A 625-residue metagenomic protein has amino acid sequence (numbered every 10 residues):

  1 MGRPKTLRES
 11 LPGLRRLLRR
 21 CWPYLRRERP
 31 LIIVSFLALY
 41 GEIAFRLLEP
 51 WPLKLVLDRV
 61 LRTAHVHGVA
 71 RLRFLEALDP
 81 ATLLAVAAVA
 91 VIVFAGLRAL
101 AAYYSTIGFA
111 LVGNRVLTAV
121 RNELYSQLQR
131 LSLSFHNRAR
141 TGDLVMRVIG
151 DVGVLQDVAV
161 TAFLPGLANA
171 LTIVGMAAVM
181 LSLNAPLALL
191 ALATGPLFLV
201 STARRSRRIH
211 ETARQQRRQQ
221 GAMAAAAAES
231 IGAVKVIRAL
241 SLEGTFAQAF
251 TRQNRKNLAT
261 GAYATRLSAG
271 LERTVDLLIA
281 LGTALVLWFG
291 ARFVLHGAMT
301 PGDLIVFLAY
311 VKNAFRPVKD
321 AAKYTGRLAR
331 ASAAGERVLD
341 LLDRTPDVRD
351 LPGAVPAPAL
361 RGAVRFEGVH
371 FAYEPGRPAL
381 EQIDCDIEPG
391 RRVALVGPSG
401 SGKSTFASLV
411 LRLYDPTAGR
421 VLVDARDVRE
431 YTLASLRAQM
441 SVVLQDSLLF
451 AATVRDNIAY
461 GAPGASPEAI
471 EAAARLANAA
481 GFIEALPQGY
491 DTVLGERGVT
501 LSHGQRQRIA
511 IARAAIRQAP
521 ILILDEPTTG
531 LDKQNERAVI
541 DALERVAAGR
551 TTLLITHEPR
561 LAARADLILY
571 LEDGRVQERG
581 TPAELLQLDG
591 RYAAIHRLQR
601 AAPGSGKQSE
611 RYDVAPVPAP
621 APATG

Functional and structural regions predicted by a protein language model:
T6-L14, L37-G41, F45-L61, H65 (+11 more regions): Juxtamembrane helix-loop junctions of ABC transporter transmembrane domains
G13-E28, L144: A short amphipathic helical element positioned immediately N-terminal to and/or at the very start of a transmembrane
R26-R29, L133-S134, G150-A159, F163 (+9 more regions): An intracellular "coupling" helix at the cytosolic face of ABC transporter transmembrane type-1 domains
R27, I32-A44, T161-A213, W288-M299 (+1 more regions): Transmembrane helices of ABC transporter permease
I32-L100, L181-P186, A284, W288 (+1 more regions): Transmembrane helix-loop-helix hairpins at lipid-water interfaces of multipass membrane proteins, especially the type-1
L57, L124, L128, I237 (+2 more regions): Helix-loop junctions and hydrophobic alpha-helical segments within the transmembrane domains of large membrane
V179-A193, Y263, L267-E336, L341-L342: Helix-loop-helix
D350-L351, A357-G625: ABC-type nucleotide-binding domain
